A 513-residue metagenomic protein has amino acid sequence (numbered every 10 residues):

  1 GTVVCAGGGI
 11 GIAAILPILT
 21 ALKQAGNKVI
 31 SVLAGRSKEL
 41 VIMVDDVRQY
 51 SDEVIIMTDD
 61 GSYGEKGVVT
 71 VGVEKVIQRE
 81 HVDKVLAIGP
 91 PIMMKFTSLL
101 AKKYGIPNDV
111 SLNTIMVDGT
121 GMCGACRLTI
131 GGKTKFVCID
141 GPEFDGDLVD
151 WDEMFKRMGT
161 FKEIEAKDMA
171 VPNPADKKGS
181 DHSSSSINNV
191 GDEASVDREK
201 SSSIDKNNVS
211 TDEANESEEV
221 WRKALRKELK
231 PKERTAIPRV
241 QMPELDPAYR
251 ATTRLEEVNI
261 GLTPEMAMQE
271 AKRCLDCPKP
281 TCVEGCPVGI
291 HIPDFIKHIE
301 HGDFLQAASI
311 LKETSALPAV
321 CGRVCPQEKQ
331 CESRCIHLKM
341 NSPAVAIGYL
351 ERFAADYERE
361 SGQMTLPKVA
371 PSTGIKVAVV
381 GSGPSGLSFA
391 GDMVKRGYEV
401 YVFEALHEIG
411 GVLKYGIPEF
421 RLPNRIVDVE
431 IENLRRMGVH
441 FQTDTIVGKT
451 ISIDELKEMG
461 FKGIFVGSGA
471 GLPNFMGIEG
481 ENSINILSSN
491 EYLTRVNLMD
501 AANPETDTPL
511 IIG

Functional and structural regions predicted by a protein language model:
G1-V117: FNR/FR-type flavoprotein reductase catalytic core
T2-V4, G9, A13, Y357-R396: Extended interfacial segments that mediate partner engagement and assembly in macromolecular machines
C5, A87, V466, S488 (+1 more regions): Redox-cofactor binding/interface segments in oxidoreductases and associated redox assembly factors
G9-I12, P91-I92, M122, A316 (+2 more regions): Residue-level detector of alpha-helix initiation sites
I15, A21, K272, K279 (+4 more regions): Rossmann-like dinucleotide/flavin-binding elements
P107-A125, Y492-A501: Short, flexible loop segments at boundaries between secondary-structure elements
P142, D150-K200, D205-T373, N424 (+3 more regions): Ferredoxin-type iron-sulfur electron-transfer modules and their immediate structural context
A308-P318, L350, V412-F461: N-terminal Rossmann-like dinucleotide/flavin-binding domain of flavoprotein oxidoreductases that bind FAD/FMN
